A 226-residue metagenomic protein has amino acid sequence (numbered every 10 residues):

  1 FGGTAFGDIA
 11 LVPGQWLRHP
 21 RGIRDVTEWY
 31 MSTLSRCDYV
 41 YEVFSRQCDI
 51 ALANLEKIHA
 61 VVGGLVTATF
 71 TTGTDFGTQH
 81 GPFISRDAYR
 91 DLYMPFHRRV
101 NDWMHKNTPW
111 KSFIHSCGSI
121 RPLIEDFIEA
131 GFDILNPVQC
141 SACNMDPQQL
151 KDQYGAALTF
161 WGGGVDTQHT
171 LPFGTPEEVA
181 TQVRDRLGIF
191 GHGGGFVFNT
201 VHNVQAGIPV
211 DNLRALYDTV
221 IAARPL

Functional and structural regions predicted by a protein language model:
F1-L226: Active-site loop segments of alpha/beta catalytic cores
